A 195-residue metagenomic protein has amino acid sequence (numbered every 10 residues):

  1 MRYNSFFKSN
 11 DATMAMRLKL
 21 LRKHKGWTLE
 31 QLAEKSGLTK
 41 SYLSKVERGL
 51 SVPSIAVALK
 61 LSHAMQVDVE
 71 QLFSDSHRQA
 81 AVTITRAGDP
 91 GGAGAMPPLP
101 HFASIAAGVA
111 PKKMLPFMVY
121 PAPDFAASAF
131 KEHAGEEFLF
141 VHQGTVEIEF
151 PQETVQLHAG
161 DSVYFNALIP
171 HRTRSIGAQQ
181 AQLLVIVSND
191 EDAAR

Functional and structural regions predicted by a protein language model:
M1-T13: A detector for short, charged/polar N-terminal pre-domain segments
M16-A33: Short basic helix-loop element that most often maps to the first helix and adjoining turn of HTH DNA-binding modules
R22, L32, S54-M65, V69-F73: Hydrophobic micro-packing sites on short alpha-helices
L38-S51: Recognition helix of helix-turn-helix/homeodomain-like DNA-binding domains that insert into the DNA major groove
G91-A129, V185-E191: A short glycine-rich, His/Asp/Glu-containing loop-to-beta-strand
Y120-P121, K131-I148, I186: Short, conserved beta-strand element in jelly-roll/cupin
I148-E149, V155, H171-G177: Short beta-strand His + acidic residue motifs that chelate non-heme Fe in jelly-roll/DSBH and cupin folds
P151-N166: Short acidic-glycine-tyrosine-enriched beta hairpin
